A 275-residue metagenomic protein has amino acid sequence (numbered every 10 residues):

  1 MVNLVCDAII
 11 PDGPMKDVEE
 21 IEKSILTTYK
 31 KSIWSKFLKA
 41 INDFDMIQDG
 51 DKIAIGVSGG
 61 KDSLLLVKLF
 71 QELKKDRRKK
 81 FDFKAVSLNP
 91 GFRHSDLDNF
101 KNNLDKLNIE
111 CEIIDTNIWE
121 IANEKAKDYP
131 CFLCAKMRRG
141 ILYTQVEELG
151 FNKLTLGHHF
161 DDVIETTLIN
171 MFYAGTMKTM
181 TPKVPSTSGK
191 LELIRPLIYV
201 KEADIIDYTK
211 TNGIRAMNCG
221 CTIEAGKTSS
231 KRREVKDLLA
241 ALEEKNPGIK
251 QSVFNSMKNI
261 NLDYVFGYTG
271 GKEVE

Functional and structural regions predicted by a protein language model:
V2-T167, Y173-P182, A203-T211: ATP-dependent adenylation/nucleotidyltransferase module used to activate substrates
S32, M137, V200, S230 (+1 more regions): Conserved active-site and cofactor/substrate-binding residues in soluble primary-metabolism enzymes
D82-F83, D161-A241: Catalytic subdomain that performs nucleotidyl-dependent activation
P90, T116-I118, I198, C221 (+1 more regions): Residues that form or immediately flank small-molecule/cofactor binding pockets and catalytic motifs
D96, P130, L168, F172 (+3 more regions): Alpha-helix boundary/capping detector
C131-K136, H158, Y199-A203, L242-K245 (+1 more regions): A general structural signal for short secondary-structure boundary/capping elements
K136-L149, K183-G189, L239-S256: Short, basic, helix/turn surface patches
I214-E275: The feature marks non-catalytic terminal segments
